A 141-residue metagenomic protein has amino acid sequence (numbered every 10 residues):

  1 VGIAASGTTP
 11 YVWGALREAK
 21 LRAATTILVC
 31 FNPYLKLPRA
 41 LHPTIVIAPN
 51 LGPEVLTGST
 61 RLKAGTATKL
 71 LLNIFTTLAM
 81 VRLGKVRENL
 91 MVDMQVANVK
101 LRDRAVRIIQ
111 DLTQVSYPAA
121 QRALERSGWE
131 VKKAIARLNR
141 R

Functional and structural regions predicted by a protein language model:
V1-L70, A79-V81: Glycine-rich phosphate-binding loops that contact phosphosugars or nucleotide phosphates
I74, A79-R141: Short, amphipathic alpha-helical interaction segments embedded in low-complexity terminal/linker regions of eukaryotic
